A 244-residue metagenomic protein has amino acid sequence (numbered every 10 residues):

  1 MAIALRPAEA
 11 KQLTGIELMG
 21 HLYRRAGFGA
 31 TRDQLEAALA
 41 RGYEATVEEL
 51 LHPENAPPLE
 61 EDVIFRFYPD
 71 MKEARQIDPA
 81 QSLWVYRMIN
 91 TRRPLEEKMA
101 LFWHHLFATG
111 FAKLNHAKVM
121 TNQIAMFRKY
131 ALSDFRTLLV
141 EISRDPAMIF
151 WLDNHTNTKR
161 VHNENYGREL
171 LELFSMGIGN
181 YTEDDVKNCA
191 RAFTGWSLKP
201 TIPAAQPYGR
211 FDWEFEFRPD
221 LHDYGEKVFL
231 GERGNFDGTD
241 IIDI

Functional and structural regions predicted by a protein language model:
A2-L5, E49-L51, F65-R66, I77-W84 (+1 more regions): Active-site substrate-binding loop specific to GH73 endo-beta-N-acetylglucosaminidase modules in bacterial autolysins
A2-Q12, L18-A26, A45: Substrate/cofactor-recognition hotspot
A8-E17, R75, N90-L95, V161 (+1 more regions): Structural motif
G15-I16, P94-E96, A131-L132, H222-D223: Extracellular/periplasmic catalytic domains that process cell-envelope and extracellular macromolecules
E17-R25, P57-E61, K72-R75, K159-N165 (+1 more regions): Short, compositionally biased low-complexity segments
A30-Y130: N-terminal accessory alpha/beta regions
